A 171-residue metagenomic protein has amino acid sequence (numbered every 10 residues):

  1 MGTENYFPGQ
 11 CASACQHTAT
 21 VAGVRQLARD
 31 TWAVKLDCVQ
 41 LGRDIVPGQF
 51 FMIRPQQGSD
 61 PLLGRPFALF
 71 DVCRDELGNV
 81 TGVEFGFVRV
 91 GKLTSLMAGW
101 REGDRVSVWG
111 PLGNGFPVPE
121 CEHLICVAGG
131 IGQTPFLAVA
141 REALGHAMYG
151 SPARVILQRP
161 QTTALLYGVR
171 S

Functional and structural regions predicted by a protein language model:
T3-E102, V169-R170: Ferredoxin-reductase
K92-S171: FNR/FR-type flavoprotein reductase catalytic core
